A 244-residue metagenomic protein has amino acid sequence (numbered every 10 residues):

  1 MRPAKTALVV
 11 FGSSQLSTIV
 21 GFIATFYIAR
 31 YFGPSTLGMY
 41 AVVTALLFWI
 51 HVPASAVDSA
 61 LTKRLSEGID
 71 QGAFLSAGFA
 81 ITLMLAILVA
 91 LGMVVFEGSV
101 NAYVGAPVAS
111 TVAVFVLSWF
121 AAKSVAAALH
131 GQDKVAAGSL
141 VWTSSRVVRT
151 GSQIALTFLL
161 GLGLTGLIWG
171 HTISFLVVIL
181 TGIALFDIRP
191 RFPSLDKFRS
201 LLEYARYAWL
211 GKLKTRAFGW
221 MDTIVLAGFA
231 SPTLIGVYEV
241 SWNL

Functional and structural regions predicted by a protein language model:
R2-S55, Y207-P232: Signature of the first transmembrane helix
T6, V10-S14, V43-G98: Membrane-water interface segments that mark the loop-to-transmembrane alpha-helix transition
T6-L16, I69-S76, A113-V114, S118-W119 (+2 more regions): Alpha-helical transmembrane segments of multi-pass membrane transporters/permeases
S14, T18, A45-F48, T82 (+5 more regions): Residue-level recognition of pore/gate-forming positions within transmembrane alpha-helices of multi-pass
A29-V42, E67-F79, A90-L117, L159-W169: Membrane-interface helix-capping segments at transmembrane helix termini in multi-pass transporters
F48-W49, P53, L83-V95, S99-L129 (+3 more regions): Alpha-helical transmembrane segments of multi-pass membrane proteins
A109-S110, L140-I188, W242: Hydrophobic alpha-helical transmembrane segments
L164-H171, T181-G219: Interhelical loop/hinge segments that connect adjacent transmembrane helices in multipass membrane
